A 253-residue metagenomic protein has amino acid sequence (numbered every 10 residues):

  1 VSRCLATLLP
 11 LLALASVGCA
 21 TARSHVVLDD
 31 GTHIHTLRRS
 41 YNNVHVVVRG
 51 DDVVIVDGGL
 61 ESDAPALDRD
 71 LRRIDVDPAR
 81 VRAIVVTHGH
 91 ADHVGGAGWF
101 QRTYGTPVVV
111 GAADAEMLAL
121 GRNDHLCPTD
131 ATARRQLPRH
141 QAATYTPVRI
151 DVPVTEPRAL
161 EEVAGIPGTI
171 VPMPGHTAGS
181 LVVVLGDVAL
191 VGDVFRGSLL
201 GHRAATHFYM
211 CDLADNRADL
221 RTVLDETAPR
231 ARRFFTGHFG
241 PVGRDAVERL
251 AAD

Functional and structural regions predicted by a protein language model:
V1-C4: Positively charged n-region of N-terminal signal peptides that target proteins for export
A6-S16: Bacterial N-terminal signal peptides
R23, L28, D114-V171, C211-A231: Metallo-beta-lactamase
S24-I74, V182-G197: Conserved beta-strand hairpin/beta-sheet module of binuclear metal-dependent hydrolase folds, prominently
V54-V56, V85, V108, V188-L190 (+1 more regions): Residue-level marker for buried hydrophobic side chains located in beta-strands that build the well-ordered beta-sheet
E61-S62, P167-P174, A178-A246: Metallo-beta-lactamase
A64-V110, R233: Active-site metal-binding motif and surrounding structural segment of the metallo-beta-lactamase
